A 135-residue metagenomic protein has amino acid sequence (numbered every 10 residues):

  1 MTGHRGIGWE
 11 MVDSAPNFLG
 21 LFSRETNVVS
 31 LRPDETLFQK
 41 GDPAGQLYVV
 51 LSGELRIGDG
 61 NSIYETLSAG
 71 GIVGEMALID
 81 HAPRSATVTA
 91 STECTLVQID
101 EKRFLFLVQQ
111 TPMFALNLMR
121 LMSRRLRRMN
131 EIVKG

Functional and structural regions predicted by a protein language model:
M1-G135: Cytosolic regulatory regions built on CNB/CRP/Popeye-like sensor folds
